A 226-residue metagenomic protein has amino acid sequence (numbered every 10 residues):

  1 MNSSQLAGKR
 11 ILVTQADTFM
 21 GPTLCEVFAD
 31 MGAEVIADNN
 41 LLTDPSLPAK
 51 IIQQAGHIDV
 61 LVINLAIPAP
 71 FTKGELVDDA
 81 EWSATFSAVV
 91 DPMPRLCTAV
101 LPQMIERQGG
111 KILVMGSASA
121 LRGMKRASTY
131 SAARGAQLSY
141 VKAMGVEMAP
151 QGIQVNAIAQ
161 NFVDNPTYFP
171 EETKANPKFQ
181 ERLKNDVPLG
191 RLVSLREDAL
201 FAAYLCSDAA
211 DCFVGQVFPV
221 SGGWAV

Functional and structural regions predicted by a protein language model:
S3-I36: Canonical Rossmann dinucleotide-binding motif of NAD(H)/NADP(H)-dependent dehydrogenases/reductases, specifically
I67, K111-A136, V141-P150, F162-V163: Catalytic loop of short-chain dehydrogenase/reductase
T72-F86, F179, L183: Substrate-binding pocket helix/loop in short-chain dehydrogenase/reductase
C97-T98, K142: A short, exposed helix-loop element centered on a Lys and neighboring polar residues
P102, V146-P150, D211: Alpha-helical segment proximal to the catalytic Tyr-Lys
P150, F162-D186: A glycine/serine/threonine-rich, flexible loop-to-helix segment that serves as the NAD(P) cofactor-binding "lid"
R191-V220, A225: C-terminal substrate-recognition "lid" of short-chain dehydrogenase/reductases
